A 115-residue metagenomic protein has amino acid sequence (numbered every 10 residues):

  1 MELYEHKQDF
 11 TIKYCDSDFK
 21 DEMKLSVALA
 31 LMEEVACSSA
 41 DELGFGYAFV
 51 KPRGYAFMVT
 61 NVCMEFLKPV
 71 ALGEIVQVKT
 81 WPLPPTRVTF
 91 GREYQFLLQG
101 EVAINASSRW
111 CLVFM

Functional and structural regions predicted by a protein language model:
M1-V59, F114-M115: Hot-dog-fold acyl-thioester-processing enzymes
L3, K7, C63-F66, V70-M115: HotDog/MaoC-like acyl-thioester-processing domains
